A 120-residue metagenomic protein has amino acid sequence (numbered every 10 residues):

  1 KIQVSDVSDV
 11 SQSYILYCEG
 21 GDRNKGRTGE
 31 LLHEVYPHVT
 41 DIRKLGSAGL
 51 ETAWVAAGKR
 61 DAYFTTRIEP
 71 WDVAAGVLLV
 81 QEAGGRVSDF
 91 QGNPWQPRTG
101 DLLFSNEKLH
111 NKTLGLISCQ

Functional and structural regions predicted by a protein language model:
I2-Q120: An extended, acidic
